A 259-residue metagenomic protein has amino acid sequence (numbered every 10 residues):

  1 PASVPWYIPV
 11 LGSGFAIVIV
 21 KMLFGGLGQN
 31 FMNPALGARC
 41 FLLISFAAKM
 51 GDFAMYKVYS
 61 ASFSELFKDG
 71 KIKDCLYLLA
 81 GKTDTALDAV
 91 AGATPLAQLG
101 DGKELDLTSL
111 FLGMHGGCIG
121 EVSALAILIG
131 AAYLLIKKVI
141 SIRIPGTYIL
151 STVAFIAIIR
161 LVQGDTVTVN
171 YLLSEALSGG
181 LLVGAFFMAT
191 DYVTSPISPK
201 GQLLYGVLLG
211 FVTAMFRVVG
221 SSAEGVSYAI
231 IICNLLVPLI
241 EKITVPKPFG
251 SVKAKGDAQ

Functional and structural regions predicted by a protein language model:
P1, I8-G12, A16, V20 (+11 more regions): Alpha-helical transmembrane segments in multi-pass membrane proteins
P1, L36-K49, S151-R160, G180-F187 (+2 more regions): Small-residue-rich segments of transmembrane alpha-helices in multi-pass membrane proteins, especially helix faces
P1-V10, G25-M32, A48-V58, L161-G164: Transmembrane alpha-helix boundary signature
S3-G12, M114-A124, V169-L181: Structural signature of hydrophobic alpha-helical transmembrane segments
I17-G28, I129-K138, F186-S195: C-terminal ends of transmembrane helices
G28-I127: Long hydrophobic alpha-helical segments that form multi-pass transmembrane helix bundles in integral membrane proteins
F31-A35, L172-G179, Q202, G220-C233: Loop-to-transmembrane alpha-helix initiation sites
V218-Q259: Cytosolic-side transmembrane-helix boundaries in multi-pass membrane proteins
